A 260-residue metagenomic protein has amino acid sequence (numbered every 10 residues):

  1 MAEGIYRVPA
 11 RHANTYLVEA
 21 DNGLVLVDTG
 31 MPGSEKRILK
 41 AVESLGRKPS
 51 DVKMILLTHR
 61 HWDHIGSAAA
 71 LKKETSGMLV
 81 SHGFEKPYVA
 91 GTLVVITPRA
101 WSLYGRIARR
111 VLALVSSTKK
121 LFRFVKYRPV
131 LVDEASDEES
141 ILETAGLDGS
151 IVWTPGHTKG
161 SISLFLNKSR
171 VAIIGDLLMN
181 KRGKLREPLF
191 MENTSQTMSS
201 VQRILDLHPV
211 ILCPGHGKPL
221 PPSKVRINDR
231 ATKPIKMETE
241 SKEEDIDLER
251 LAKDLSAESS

Functional and structural regions predicted by a protein language model:
M1-L45, S163-L177: Conserved beta-strand hairpin/beta-sheet module of binuclear metal-dependent hydrolase folds, prominently
V25-V27, L56, L79, V171-I173 (+1 more regions): Residue-level marker for buried hydrophobic side chains located in beta-strands that build the well-ordered beta-sheet
P32-G33, F122-Y127, I141, D148-R226 (+2 more regions): Metallo-beta-lactamase
K36-E85, I211: Active-site metal-binding motif and surrounding structural segment of the metallo-beta-lactamase
S76-H82, I173-G175, I235: Short hydrophobic/aromatic-enriched beta-strand-loop microsegments
K86-V152, Q196-P209: Metallo-beta-lactamase
V95-A100, M191-E192, R230-T232: Short, hinge-like loop/turn segments at secondary-structure boundaries
E240-S260: C-terminal regulatory/interaction regions
